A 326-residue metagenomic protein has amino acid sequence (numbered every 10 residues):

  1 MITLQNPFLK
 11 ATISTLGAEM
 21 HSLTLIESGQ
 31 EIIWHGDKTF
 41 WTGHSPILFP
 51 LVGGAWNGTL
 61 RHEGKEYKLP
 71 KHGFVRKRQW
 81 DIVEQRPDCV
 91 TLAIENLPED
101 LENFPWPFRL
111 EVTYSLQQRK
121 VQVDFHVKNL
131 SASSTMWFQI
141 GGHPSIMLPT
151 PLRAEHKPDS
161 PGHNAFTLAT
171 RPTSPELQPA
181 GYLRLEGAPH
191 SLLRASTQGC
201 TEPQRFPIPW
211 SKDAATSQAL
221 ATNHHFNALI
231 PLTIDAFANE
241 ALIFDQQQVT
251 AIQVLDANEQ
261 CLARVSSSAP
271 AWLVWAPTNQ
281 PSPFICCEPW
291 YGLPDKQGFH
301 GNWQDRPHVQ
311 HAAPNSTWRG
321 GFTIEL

Functional and structural regions predicted by a protein language model:
M1-P7: Short, Gly/Pro- and small/polar-rich lid/capping loops
P7-E66: Acidic-aromatic substrate-binding/catalytic surfaces of carbohydrate-active enzymes
L9, K77-E84, T222-P307: Acidic/His-leaning functional-site neighborhoods
I13, L60-G64, Q310-L326: Short Pro-Gly-centered flexible turn/kink motifs
K65, P70-Q118: Extended, loop-rich substrate-binding clefts of extracytoplasmic carbohydrate-active enzymes
N96-P151: Acidic, contiguous internal or C-terminal segments within carbohydrate-active enzymes that form a structured patch used
E111-T113, P307-A312: Beta-strand-rich interaction surfaces with strong enrichment in secreted/lumenal proteins
W137, S145-S268: Active-site/ligand-binding surface loops and adjacent short beta/alpha elements that line catalytic pockets across
